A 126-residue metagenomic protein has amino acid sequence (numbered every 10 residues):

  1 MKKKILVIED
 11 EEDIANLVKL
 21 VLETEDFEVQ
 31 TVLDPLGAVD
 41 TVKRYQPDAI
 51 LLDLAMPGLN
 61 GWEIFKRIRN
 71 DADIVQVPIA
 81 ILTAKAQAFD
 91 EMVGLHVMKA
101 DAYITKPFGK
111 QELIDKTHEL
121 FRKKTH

Functional and structural regions predicted by a protein language model:
E9: Conserved acidic carboxylate
N16-T24: Charged docking surfaces used in two-component/phosphorelay signaling
D26-L33, T41: Short hydrophobic/Thr-rich beta-strand motif most characteristic of the beta2 strand and flanking loop of CheY-like
Y45-L51: Active-site beta3 strand of CheY-like receiver
D53, T83: Active-site residues of response regulator receiver
M56: Receiver (REC) domain active-site loop signature in two-component systems and cognate sites in sensor histidine kinases
P107-H118, T125: C-terminal output helix
